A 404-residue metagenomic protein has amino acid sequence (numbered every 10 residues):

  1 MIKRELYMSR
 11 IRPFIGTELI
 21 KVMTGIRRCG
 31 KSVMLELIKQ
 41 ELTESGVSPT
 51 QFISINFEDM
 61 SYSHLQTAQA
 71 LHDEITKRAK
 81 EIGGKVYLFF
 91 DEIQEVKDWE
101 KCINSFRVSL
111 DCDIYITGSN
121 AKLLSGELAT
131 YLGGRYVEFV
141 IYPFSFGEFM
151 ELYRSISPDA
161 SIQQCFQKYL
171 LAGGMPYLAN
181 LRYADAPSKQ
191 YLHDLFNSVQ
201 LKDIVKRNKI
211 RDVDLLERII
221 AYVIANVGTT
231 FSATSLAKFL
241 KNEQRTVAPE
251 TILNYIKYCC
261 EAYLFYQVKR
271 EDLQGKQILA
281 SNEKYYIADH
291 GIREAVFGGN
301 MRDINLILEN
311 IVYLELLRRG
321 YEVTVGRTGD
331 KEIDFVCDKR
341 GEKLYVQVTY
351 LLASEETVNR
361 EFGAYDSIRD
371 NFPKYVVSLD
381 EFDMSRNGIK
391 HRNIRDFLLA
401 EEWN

Functional and structural regions predicted by a protein language model:
I2-G16: Pre-Walker A adenine-sensing motif
M23: Hydrophobic anchor at the beta1->P-loop junction of P-loop NTPases
K31: Conserved lysine of the Walker
M34, I38: Hydrophobic positions on the alpha1 helix immediately C-terminal to the Walker A/P-loop
S54-G84: Short glycine-rich substrate-engagement loop in P-loop NTPases that contacts/grips substrate
A121, G126-T230, Y263: Interdomain motor-coupling "hinge/lid" segment immediately C-terminal to the ATP-binding subdomain of NTP-driven enzymes
Y183-K343: Accessory nucleic acid-recognition modules appended to NTPase machines
G326, Y350-R395: Catalytic cores of nucleic-acid endonucleases
